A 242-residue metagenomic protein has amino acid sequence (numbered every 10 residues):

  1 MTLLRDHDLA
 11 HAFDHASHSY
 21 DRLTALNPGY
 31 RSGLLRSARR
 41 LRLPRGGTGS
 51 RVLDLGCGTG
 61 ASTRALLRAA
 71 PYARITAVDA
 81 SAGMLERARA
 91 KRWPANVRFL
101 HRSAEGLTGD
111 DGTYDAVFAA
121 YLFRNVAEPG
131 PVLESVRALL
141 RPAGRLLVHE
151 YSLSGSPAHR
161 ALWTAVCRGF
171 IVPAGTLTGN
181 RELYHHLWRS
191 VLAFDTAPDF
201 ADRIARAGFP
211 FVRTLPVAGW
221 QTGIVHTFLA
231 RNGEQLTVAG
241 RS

Functional and structural regions predicted by a protein language model:
M1-R45, A61-A65, W188: Conserved class I S-adenosyl-L-methionine
H7, S152-R206, P216-V217: C-terminal alpha-helical "lid/dimerization" subdomain adjacent to the S-adenosyl-L-methionine
R51-L107: Class I SAM-dependent methyltransferase SAM/SAH-binding core
E105-V117: A short acidic, Gly/Pro-enriched loop at the edge of an enzyme's catalytic core that lines a small-molecule cofactor
A116-P129: A short SAM/SAH-binding and catalytic strip from SAM-dependent methyltransferases
G130-P142: A short glycine-rich, Lys/Arg-flanked "PGG" loop and its adjoining helix->strand segment in the class I
G144-Y151: Conserved beta-strand signature within the Rossmann-like core of class I S-adenosyl-L-methionine
A207-P210, P216-S242: Core SAM-dependent methyltransferase catalytic element
